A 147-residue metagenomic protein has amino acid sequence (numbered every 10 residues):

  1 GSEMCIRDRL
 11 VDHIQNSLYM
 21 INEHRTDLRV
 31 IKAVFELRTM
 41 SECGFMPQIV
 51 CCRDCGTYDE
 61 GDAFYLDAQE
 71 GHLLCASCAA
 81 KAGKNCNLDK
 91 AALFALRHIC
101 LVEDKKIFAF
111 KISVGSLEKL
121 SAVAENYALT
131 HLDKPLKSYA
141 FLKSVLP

Functional and structural regions predicted by a protein language model:
G1-C5: Short, small-residue-biased leader/transition segments that mark boundaries at the very start of proteins
R7-R9, A124: Long, well-ordered alpha-helical segments
L10-Y19, V34: Short, conserved phosphate-binding/catalytic loop or strand-edge motifs used in phosphoryl-/nucleotidyl-transfer
H24-F45, I49-P147: C-terminal, charged interaction/regulatory segments at domain termini
